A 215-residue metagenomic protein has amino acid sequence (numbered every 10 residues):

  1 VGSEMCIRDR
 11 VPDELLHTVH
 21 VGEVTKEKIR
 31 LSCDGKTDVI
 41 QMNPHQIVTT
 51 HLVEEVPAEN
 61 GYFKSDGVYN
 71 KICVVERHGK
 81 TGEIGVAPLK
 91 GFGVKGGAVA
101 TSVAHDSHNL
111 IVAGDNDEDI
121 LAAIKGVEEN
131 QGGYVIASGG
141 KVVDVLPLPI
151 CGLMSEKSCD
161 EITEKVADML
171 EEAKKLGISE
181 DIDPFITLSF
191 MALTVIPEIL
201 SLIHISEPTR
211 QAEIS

Functional and structural regions predicted by a protein language model:
V1-I7, H204-T209: Short, small-residue-biased leader/transition segments that mark boundaries at the very start of proteins
S3-E4, R8-N70, K80-T81, T194-I199: Hard-cation-handling environments
S65-I199: Feature captures the catalytic cores and cofactor-binding loops of soluble hydro-lyases/lyases that act on carboxylate
A212: Cationic, low-complexity basic patches in intrinsically disordered or flexible, solvent-exposed regions
